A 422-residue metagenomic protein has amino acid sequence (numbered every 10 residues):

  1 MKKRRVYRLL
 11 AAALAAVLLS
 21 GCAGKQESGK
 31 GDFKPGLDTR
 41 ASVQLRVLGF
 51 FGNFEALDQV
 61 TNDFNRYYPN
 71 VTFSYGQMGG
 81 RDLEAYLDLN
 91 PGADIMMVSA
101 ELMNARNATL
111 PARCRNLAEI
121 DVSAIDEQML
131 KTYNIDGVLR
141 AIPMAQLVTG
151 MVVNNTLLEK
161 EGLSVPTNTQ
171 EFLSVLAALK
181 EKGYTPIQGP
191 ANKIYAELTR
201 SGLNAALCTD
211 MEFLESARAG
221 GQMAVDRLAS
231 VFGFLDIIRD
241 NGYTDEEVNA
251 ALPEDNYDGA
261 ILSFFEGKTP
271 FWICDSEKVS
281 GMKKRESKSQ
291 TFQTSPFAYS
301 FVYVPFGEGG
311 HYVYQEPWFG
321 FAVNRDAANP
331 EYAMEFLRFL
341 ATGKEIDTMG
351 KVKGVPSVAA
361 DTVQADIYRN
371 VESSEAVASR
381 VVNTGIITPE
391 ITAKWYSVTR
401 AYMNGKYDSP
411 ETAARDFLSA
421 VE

Functional and structural regions predicted by a protein language model:
K2-R4, R8-A12, A16, C22-M103 (+3 more regions): Conserved N-terminal structural module of periplasmic/extracytoplasmic solute-binding proteins
F33, A100-T149, S164, L173 (+1 more regions): Hinge/lid segment of periplasmic solute-binding proteins
D63-E127, T156-S164, I261-S263, P270-F271 (+1 more regions): Extracytoplasmic "Venus flytrap"/periplasmic binding protein-like
A93, D121-L157, T185-Q188, H311-Y314 (+1 more regions): A structural signal for short loop-to-beta-strand junctions that line the ligand-binding cleft of periplasmic/secreted
R140, L173-G221: Extracytoplasmic/periplasmic solute-binding protein
E159, I346-D347, S357-D366, V371-E422: Conserved C-terminal helix/tail region of periplasmic/extracytoplasmic solute-binding proteins
A178, R218-P253, Y299: Glycine-centered hinge/linker elements that transmit conformational signals in sensory and ligand-binding systems
E286-K351: Extracytoplasmic/periplasmic substrate-recognition and gating elements
